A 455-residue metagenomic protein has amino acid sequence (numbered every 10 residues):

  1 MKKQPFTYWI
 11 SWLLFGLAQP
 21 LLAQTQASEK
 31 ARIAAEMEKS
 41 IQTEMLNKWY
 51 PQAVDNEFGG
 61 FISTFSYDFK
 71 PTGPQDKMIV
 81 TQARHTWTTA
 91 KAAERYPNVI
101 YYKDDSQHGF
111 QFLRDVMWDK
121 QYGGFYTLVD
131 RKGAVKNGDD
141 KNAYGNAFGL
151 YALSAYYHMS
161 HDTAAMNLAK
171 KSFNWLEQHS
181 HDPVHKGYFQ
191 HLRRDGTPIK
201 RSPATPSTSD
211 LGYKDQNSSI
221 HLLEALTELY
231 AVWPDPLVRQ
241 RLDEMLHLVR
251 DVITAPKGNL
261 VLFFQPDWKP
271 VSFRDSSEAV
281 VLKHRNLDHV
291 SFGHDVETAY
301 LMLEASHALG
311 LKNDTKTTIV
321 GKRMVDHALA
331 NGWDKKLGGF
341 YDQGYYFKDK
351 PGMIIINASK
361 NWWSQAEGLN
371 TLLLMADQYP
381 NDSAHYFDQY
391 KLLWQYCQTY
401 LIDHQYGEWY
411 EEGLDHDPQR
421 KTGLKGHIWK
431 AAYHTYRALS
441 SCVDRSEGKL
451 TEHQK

Functional and structural regions predicted by a protein language model:
M1-A27: Bacterial Sec-dependent N-terminal signal peptides
Q24-K455: Glycan-recognition and catalytic cores of secretory/periplasmic carbohydrate-active enzymes
